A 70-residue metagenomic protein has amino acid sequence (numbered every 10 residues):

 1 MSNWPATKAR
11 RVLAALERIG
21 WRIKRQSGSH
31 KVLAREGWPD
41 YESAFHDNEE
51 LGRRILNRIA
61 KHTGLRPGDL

Functional and structural regions predicted by a protein language model:
M1-L70: Basic nucleic-acid-binding interfaces
